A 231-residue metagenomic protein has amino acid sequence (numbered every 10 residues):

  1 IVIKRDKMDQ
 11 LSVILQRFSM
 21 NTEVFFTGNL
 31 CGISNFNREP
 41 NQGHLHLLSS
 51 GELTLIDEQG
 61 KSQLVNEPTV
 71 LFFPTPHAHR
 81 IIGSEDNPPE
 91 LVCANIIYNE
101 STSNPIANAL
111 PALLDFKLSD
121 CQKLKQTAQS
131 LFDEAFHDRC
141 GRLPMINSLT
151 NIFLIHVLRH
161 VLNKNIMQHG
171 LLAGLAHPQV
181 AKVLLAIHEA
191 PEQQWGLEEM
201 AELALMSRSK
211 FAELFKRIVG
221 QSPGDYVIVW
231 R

Functional and structural regions predicted by a protein language model:
I1-L64, H77-R80: Generic protein-terminus/edge-of-domain signal
D9-V24, P76-F136, L154-I166: A hydrophobic/aromatic-rich effector-binding and dimerization subdomain of bacterial HTH-type transcriptional regulators
P68-T69: Loop/turn positions that initiate beta-strands
Q122-S130, S148, I152, P178-K182 (+1 more regions): Generic alpha-helical secondary structure signal
H137-L149, L171-A173: All-alpha amphipathic helical-bundle segments outside canonical DNA-binding/catalytic cores that form hydrophobic
H156-L162, K182-W230: Basic/polar phosphate-binding segments, predominantly the helix-turn-helix DNA-binding elements of transcriptional
N165-L171, V219: Short, Lys/Arg-enriched N-terminal segment that forms or immediately precedes the first helix of a structured domain
